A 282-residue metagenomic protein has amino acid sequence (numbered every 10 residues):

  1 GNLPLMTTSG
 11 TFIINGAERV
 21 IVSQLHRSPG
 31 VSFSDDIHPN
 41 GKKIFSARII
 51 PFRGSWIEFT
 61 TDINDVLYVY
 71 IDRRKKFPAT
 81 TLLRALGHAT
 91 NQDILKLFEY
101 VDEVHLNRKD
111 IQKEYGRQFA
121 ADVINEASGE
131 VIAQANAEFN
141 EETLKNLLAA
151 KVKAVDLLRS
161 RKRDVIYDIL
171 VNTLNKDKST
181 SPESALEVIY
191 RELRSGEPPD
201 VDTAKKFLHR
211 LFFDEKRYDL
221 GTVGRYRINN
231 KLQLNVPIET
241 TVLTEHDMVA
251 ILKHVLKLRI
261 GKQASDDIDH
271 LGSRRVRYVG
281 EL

Functional and structural regions predicted by a protein language model:
G1-L282: N-terminal non-catalytic structural scaffold regions of very large proteins
